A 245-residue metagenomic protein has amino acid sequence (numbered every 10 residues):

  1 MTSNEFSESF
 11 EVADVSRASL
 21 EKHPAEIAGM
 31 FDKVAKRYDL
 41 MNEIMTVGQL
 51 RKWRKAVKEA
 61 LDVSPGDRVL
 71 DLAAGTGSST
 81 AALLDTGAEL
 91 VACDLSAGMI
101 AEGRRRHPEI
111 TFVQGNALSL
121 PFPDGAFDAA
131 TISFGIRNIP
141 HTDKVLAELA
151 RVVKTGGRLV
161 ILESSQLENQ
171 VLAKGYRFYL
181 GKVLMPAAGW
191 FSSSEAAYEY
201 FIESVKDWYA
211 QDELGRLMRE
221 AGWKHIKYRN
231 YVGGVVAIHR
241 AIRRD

Functional and structural regions predicted by a protein language model:
T2-R37, L180, F191: N-terminal, positively charged/glycine-rich alpha-helical extensions of SAM-dependent methyltransferases
A25, L162, Q166-L217, A221 (+1 more regions): C-terminal alpha-helical "lid/dimerization" subdomain adjacent to the S-adenosyl-L-methionine
R37, T46-D67: Conserved alpha-helix/loop element of class I SAM-dependent methyltransferases that forms part of the SAM/SAH-binding
Y38, A130-T131: Hydrophobic beta-strand segment of the Class I
R68-S119: Class I SAM-dependent methyltransferase SAM/SAH-binding core
L118-A129: A short acidic, Gly/Pro-enriched loop at the edge of an enzyme's catalytic core that lines a small-molecule cofactor
D143-T155: A short glycine-rich, Lys/Arg-flanked "PGG" loop and its adjoining helix->strand segment in the class I
K224-D245: Core SAM-dependent methyltransferase catalytic element
